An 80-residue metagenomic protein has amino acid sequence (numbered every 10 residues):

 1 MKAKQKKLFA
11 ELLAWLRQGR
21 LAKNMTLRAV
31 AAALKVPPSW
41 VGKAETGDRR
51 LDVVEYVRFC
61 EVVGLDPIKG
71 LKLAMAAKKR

Functional and structural regions predicted by a protein language model:
M1-A22: A short, Lys/Arg-rich alpha-helix, primarily the initiator
A14, N24-M25, L51-V54: Residue-level signal for the short linker/turn that defines the boundary of a DNA-recognition helix
G19, A33, A44, L73: Residues in the recognition helix of alpha-helical DNA-binding motifs
L21, A32, E61: Alpha-helical residues within the helix-turn-helix
N24-K43: Short alpha-helical DNA-recognition segment
D52-K69: DNA major-groove recognition helix of helix-turn-helix/homeodomain DNA-binding modules
G64-R80: Short C-terminal boundary/hinge segments that cap the last helix of small helical domains
